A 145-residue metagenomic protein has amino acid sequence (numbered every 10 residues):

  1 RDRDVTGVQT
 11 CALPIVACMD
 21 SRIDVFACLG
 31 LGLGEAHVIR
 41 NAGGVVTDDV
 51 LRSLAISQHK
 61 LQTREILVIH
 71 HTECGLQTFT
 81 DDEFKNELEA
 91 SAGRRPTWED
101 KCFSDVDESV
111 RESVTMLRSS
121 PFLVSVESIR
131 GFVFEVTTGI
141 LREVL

Functional and structural regions predicted by a protein language model:
R1-C11: Single conserved hydrophobic/aromatic residue that forms the stacking wall/gate of nucleotide- or nucleobase-binding
R3, F26, H71, E127 (+1 more regions): Short glycine- and Lys/Arg-enriched binding-loop motifs that mark or flank ligand-binding interfaces
A12, G43-D49, I56-K60, L76-L145: Divalent-metal-activated hydrolytic enzyme cores
A12-V46: Short, conserved "active-site rim" segments that organize catalytic pockets and cofactor/ligand binding
V16-C18, R40, I69-H71, F132-E135: Short beta-strand segments
M19-R22, T72-L76: Gly/Ser/Thr-rich loops at beta-strand to alpha-helix junctions that form or flank small-molecule/cofactor-binding
K60-H71: Ordered, amphipathic secondary-structure segments that act as subunit-interaction surfaces in large macromolecular
